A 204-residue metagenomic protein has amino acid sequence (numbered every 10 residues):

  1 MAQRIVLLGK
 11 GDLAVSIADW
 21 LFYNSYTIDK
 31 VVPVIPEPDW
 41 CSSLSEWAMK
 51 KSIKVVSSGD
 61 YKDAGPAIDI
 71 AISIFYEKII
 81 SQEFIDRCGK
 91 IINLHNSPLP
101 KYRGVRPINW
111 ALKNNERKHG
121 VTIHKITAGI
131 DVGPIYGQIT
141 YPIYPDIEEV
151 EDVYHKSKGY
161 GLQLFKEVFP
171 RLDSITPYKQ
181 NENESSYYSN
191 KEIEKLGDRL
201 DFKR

Functional and structural regions predicted by a protein language model:
M1-R204: One-carbon transfer enzymes
